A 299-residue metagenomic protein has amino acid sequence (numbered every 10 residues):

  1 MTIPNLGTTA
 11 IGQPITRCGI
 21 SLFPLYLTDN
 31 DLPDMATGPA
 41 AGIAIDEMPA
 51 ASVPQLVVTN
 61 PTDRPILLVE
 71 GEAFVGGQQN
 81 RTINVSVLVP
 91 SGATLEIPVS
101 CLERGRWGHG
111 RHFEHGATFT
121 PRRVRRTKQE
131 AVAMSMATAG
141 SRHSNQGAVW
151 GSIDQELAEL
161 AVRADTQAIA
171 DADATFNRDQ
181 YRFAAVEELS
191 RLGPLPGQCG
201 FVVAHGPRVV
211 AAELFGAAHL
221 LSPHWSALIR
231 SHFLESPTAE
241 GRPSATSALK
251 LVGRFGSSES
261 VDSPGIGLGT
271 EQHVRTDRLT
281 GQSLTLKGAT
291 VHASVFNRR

Functional and structural regions predicted by a protein language model:
M1-M35, T285-V295: A eukaryote-biased signal for short, well-structured alpha-helical docking elements
T2-N5, V132-R299: Long, low-complexity, serine/threonine/proline-rich intrinsically disordered regulatory regions in eukaryotic signaling
I3-R17, G77-F119: Intrinsically disordered, low-complexity Pro/Gly/Ser/Thr-rich segments with frequent PxxP/GP/PP motifs and embedded
A40-M48: Short, charged beta-strand/loop "edge" motif centered at a coil->beta-strand transition that forms conserved
P49-L56: Short, solvent-exposed loop/turn segments enriched in Ser/Thr/Gly
L56-I66: Asparagine-centered strand-capping/turn motif at beta-strand->loop junctions
G71-V75: Short Gly/aromatic-enriched secondary-structure transition segments
